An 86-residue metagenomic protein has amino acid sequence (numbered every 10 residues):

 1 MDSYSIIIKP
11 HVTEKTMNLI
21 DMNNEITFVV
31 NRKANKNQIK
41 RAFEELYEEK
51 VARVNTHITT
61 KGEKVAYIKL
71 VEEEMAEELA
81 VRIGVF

Functional and structural regions predicted by a protein language model:
M1-F86: Contiguous, often N-terminal, cationic amphipathic patches that form binding interfaces
